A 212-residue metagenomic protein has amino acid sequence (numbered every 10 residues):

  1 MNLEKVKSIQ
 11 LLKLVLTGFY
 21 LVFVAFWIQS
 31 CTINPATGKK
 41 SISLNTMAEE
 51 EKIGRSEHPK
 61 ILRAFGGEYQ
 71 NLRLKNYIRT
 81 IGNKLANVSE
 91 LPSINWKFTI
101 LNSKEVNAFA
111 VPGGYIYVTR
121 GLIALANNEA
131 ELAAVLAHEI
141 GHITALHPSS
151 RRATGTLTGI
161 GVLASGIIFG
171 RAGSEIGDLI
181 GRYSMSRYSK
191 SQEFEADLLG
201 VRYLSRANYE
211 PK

Functional and structural regions predicted by a protein language model:
N2-Y20, F26-K212: A Zn2+-metalloprotease active-site environment signal
